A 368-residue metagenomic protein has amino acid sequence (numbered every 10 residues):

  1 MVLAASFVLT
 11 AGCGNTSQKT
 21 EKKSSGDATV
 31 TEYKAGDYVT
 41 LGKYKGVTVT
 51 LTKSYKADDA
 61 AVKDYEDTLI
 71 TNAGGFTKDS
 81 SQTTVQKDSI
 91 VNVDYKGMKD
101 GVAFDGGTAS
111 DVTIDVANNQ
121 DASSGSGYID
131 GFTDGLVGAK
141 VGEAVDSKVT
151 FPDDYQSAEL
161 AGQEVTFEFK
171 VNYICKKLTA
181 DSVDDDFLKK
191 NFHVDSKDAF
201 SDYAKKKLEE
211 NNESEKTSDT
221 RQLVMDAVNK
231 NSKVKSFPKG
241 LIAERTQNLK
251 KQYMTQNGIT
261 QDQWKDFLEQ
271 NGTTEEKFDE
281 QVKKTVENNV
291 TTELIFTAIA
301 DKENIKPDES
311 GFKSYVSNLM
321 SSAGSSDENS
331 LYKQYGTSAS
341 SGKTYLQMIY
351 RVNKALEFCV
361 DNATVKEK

Functional and structural regions predicted by a protein language model:
M1-A5: Sec-dependent N-terminal signal peptides
V8-G12: C-terminal motif of bacterial Sec signal peptides marking the signal peptidase cleavage site
C13-K368: FKBP-type peptidyl-prolyl cis-trans isomerases
